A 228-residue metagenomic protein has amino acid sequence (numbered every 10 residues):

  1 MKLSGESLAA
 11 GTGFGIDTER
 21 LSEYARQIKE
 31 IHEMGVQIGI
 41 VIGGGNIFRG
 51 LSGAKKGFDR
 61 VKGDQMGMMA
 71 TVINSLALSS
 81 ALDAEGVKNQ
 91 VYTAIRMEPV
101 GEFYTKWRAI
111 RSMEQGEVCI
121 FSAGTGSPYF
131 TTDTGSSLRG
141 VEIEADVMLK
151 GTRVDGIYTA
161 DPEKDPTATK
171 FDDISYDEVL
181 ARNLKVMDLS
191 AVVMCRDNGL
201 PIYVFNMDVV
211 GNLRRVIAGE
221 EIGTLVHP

Functional and structural regions predicted by a protein language model:
K2-P228: C-terminal catalytic "cap/lid" subdomain
